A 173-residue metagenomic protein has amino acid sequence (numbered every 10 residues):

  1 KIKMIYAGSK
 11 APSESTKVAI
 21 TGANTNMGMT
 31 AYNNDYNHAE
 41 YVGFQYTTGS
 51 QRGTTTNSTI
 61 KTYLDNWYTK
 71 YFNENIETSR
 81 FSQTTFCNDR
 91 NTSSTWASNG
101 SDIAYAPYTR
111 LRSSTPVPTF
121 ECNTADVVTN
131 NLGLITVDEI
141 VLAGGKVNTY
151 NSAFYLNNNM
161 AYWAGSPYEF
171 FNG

Functional and structural regions predicted by a protein language model:
K1-G173: Long, domain-scale functional regions
